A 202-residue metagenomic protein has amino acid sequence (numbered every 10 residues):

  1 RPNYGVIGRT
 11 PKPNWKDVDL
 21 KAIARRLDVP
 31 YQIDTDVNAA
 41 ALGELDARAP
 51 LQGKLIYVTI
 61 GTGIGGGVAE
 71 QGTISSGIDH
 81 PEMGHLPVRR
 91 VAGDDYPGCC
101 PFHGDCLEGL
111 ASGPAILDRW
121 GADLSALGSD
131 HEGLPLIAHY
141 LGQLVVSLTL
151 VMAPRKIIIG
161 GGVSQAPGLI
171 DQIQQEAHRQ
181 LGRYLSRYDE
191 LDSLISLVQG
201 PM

Functional and structural regions predicted by a protein language model:
R1, L42, I64-E70: Short beta-strand scaffold segments in enzyme catalytic cores
R1-V18, K156: Short beta-strand-loop/turn "lid" adjacent to the catalytic site in phosphate-handling enzymes
P2-Y4, A22-Y31, G43-I56, R90-M202: ATP-binding/phosphotransfer module of carbohydrate and carboxylate kinases, centering on a glycine-rich
I7, I74-S75: Hydrophobic "anchor" residues
P13, D79-H80: Residue-level structural signal for beta-strand termini and adjacent loop
V18, H80-D94: A short, polar/charged loop-to-alpha-helix boundary motif
D36, G61: Active-site glycine-centered loops adjacent to acidic/histidine catalytic or metal-binding residues that shape
A39: Short, glycine/acidic-enriched loop or turn micro-motifs at the edges of active sites
